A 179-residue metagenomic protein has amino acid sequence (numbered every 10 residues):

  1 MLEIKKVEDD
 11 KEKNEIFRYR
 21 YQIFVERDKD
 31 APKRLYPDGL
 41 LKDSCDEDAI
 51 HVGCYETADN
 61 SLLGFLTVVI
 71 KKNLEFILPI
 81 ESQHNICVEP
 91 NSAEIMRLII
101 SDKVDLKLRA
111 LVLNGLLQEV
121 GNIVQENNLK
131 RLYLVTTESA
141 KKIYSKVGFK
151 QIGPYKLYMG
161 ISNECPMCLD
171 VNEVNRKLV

Functional and structural regions predicted by a protein language model:
M1-L41, C45, H51-Y55, L62: Short amphipathic alpha-helix that is part of the acyltransferase structural core
D48-V52, N91, N163-M167: Short beta-strand micro-motifs in enzyme catalytic cores
G53, N60-I70, E94: Conserved beta-strand in the GNAT
C54-T57, L169: Active-site beta-strand termini and strand-to-loop segments that position acidic
K71-N85: A short, polar/charged loop-to-alpha-helix boundary motif
L78-P79, L106, R176-V179: Short, charged, solvent-exposed linker or helix-capping segments at domain edges/interfaces that act as flexible hinges
S82-F149, Y155-S162: Acyl-donor binding region in acyl/amide transferases
M159-V179: C-terminal "cap" of GNAT-fold acetyltransferases
